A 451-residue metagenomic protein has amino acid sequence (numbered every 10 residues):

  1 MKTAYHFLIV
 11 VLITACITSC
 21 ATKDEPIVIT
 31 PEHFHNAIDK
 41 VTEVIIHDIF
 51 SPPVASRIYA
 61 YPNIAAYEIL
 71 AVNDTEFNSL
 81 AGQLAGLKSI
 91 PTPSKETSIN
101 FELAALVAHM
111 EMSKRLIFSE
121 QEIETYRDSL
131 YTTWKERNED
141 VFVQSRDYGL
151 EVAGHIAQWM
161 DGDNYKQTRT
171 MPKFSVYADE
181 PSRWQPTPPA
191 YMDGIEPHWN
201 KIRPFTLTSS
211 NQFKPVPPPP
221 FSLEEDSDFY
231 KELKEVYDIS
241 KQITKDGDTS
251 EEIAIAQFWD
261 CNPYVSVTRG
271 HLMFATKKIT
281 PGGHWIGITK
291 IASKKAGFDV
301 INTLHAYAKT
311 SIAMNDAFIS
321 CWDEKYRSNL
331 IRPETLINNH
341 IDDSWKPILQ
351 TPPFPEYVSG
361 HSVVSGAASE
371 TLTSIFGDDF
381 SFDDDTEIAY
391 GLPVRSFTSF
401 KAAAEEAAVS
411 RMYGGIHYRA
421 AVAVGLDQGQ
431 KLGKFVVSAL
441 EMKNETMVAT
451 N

Functional and structural regions predicted by a protein language model:
T3-V10: Sec-dependent signal peptide recognition, specifically the positively charged N-region followed immediately by
V11-T14, A449: N-terminal non-cleavable signal-anchor helices
A15-S19: C-terminal motif of bacterial Sec signal peptides marking the signal peptidase cleavage site
A21-N451: Acidic/polar surface patches and capping/hinge elements
